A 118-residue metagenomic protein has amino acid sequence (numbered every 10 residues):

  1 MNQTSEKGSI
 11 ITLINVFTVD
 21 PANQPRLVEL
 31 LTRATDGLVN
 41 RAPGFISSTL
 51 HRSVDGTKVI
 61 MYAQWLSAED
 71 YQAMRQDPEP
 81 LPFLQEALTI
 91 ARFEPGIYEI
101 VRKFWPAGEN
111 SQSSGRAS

Functional and structural regions predicted by a protein language model:
M1-I11, T49-T57, F83-S118: Glycine-rich beta-strand-turn "strand-cap" elements at beta-sheet edges
I10-T18, S47-D77: Short, well-ordered beta-strand segments in beta-rich or mixed alpha/beta enzyme and ligand-binding folds
T18-L31: Short, surface-exposed ligand-recognition loops at beta-strand->loop->(often short) alpha-helix junctions that present
V19-P21, S67, E99-R102: Non-catalytic surface loops within mature trypsin-like serine protease
R33-I46, Q64-Y98: An amphipathic, aromatic/His-enriched active-site/gating alpha helix that lines ligand/cofactor pockets
